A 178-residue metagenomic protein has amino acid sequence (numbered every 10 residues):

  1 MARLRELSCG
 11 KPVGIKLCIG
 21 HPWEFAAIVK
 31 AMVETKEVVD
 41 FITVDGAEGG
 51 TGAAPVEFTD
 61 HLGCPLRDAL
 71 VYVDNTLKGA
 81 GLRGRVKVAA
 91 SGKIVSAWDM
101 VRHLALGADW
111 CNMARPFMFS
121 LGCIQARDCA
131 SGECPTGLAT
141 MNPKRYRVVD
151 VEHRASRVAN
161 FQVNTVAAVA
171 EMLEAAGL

Functional and structural regions predicted by a protein language model:
L4-Y146: Glycine-rich phosphate/ribose-binding loops and adjacent secondary-structure elements that form binding surfaces
E152-L178: C-terminal extensions of enzymes
